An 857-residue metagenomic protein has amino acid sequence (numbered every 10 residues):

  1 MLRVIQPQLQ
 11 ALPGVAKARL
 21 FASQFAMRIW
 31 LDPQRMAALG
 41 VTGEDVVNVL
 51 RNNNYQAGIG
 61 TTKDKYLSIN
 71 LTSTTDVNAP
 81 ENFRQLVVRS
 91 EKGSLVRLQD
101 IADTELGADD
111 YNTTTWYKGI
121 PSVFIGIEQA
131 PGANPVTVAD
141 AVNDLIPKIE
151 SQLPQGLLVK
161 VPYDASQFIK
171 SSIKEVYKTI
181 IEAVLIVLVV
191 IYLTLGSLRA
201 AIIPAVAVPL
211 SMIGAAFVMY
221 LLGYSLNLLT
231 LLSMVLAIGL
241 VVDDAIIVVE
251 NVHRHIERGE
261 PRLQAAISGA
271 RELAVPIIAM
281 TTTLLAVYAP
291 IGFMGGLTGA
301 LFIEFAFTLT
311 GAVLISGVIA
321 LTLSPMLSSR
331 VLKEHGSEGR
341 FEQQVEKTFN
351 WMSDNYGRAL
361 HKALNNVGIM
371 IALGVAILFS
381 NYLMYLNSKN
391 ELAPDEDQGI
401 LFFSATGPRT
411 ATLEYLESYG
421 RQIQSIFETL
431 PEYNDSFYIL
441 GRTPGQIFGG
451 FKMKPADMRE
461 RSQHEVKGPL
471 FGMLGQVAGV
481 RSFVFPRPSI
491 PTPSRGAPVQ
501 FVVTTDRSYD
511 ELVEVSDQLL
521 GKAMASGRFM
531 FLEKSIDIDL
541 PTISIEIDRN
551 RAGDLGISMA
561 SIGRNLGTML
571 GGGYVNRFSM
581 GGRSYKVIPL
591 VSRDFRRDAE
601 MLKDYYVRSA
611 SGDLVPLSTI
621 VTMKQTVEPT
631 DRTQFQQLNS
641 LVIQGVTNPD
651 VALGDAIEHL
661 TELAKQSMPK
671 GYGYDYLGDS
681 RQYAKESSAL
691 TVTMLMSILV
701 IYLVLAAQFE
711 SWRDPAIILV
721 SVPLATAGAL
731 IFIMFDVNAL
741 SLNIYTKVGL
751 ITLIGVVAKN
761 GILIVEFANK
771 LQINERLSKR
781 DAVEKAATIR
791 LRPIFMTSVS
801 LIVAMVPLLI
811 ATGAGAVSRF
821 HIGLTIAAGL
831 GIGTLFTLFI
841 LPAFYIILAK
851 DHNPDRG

Functional and structural regions predicted by a protein language model:
M1, A411, L416, T504-L512: Short, surface-exposed ligand-recognition loops at beta-strand->loop->(often short) alpha-helix junctions that present
P7-Q8, G472: Hydrophobic, regular-secondary-structure patches
Q8-L185, Y192, V249, V513 (+4 more regions): Extracytoplasmic/periplasmic membrane-proximal domains and adjacent transmembrane bundles of envelope biogenesis
Q34-Y55, T72-D76, F402, E414-R495 (+2 more regions): Solvent-exposed, membrane-proximal periplasmic/extracellular interface segments of envelope transport and secretion
T115-P469, Q476, F485-P486, G581 (+1 more regions): Hydrophobic regular secondary-structure detector
F501: Active-site proximal helix-loop segment of RNase H-like, two-metal nucleases, encompassing DDE(D)
